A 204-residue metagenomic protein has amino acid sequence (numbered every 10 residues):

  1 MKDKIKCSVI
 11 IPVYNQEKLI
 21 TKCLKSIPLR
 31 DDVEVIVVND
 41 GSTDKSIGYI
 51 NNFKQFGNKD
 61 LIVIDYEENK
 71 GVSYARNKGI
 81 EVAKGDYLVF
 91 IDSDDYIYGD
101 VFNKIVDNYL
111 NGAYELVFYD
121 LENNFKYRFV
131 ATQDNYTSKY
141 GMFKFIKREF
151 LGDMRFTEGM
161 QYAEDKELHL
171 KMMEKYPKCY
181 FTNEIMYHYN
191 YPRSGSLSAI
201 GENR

Functional and structural regions predicted by a protein language model:
K6-S8, S26, E34, E167: Cell-envelope/extracellular polymer assembly enzymes that use nucleotide-activated donors
I11, D32-G41, I62-Y66, S93: Short beta-strand/loop segment that forms part of the nucleotide-sugar
Q16-L29: Short, well-formed alpha-helical segments that are part of the catalytic scaffolds of diverse glycosyltransferases
S26, N39-G48, E68, D92: A conserved acidic beta->alpha catalytic loop
Y66-A83: Glycine-rich, basic loop-to-helix element that forms the pyrophosphate-binding segment of sugar-nucleotide handling
L88: Short aromatic/hydrophobic "clamp" motif used to bind/position activated sugar donors
Y96, D100-R128: Conserved donor NDP-sugar-binding/catalytic core segment of glycosyltransferases
F129-R204: Conserved nucleotide-sugar donor-binding catalytic segment
